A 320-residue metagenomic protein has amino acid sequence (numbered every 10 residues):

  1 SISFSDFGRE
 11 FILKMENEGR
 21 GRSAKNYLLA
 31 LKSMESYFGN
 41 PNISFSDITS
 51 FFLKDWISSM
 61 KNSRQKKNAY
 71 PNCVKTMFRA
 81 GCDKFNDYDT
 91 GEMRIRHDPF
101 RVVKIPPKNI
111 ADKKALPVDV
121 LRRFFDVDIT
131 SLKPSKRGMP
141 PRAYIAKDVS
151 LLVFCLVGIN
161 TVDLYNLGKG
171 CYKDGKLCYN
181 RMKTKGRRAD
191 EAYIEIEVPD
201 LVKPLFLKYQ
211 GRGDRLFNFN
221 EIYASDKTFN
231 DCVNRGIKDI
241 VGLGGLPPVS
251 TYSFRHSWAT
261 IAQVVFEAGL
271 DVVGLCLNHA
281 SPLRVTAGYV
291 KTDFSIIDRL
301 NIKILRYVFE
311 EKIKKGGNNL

Functional and structural regions predicted by a protein language model:
S33, N62-P99, I159: N-terminal DNA-binding recognition helix of tyrosine site-specific recombinases/integrases
N68, I95-T161, Y165: Basic, Lys/Arg- and aromatic-enriched nucleic-acid-binding interface segment
L121, E197-P247: Active-site/catalytic core of tyrosine-dependent DNA strand-transfer enzymes
L151, C155, I159-V162, S253-H279: C-terminal catalytic core of tyrosine-transesterase DNA break-rejoin enzymes
N166-F206: Conserved tyrosine-mediated DNA breakage-rejoining catalytic core shared by Y-recombinases
G170-K176, P247-P248, E267-V290, E310-L320: Short, polar N-cap/turn motifs at the start of nucleic acid-interacting alpha helices
R181-G186, L277-R306: Catalytic-site neighborhood detector that most strongly recognizes the C-terminal catalytic loop/helix of tyrosine
D200, N220-A224, I296-L320: C-terminal secondary-structure termini that scaffold catalytic or DNA-interacting sites
